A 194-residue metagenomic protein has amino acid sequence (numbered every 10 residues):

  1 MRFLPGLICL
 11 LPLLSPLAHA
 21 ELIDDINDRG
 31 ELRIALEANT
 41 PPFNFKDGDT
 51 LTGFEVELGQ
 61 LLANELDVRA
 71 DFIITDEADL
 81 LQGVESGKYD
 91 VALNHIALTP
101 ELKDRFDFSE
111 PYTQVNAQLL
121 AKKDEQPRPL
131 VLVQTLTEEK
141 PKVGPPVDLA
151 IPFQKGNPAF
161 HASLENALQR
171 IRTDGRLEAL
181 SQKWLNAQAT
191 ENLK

Functional and structural regions predicted by a protein language model:
M1-P5: Positively charged n-region of N-terminal signal peptides that target proteins for export
L14-A20: Sec/Tat signal peptide C-region and signal peptidase I cleavage site
E21-H95: Extracytoplasmic small-molecule ligand-binding "clamshell" domains of the periplasmic binding protein/Venus flytrap
A38, T113-A121, R128-E165, A187-K194: Periplasmic-binding protein-like
N39-P42, A78-D79, A97-E101, E125-P127 (+3 more regions): Solvent-exposed loop/turn segments at secondary-structure junctions within structured extracellular/periplasmic domains
D49-E57, T75-A78, Q154-A162, I171-G175: Soluble non-cytosolic domains of exported or imported proteins
V68, F72, A78, I96-L102 (+1 more regions): A conserved helix-loop-strand patch within extracytoplasmic ligand-binding domains of the periplasmic binding
L168-W184: Periplasmic-binding protein-like
